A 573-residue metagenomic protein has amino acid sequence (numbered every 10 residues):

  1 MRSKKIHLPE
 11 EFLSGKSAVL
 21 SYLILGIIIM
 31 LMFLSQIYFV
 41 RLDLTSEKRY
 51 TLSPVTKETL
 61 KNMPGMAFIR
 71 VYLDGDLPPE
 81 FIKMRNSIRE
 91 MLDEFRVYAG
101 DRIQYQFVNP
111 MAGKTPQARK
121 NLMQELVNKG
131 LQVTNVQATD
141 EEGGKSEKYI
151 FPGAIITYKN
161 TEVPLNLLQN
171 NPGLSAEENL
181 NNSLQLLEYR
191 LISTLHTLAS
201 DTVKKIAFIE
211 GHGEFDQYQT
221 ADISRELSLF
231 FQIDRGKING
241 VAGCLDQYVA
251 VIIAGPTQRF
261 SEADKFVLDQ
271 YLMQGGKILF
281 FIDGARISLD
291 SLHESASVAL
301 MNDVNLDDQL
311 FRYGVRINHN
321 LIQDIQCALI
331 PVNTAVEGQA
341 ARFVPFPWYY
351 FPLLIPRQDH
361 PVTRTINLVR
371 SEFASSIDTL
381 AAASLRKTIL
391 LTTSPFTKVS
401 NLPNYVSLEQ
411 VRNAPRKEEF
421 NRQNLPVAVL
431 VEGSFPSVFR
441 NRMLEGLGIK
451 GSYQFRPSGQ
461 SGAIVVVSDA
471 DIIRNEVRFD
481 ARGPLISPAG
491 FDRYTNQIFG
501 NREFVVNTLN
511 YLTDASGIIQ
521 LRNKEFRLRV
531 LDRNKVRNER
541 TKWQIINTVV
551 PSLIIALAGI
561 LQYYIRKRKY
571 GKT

Functional and structural regions predicted by a protein language model:
R2-K4, V506, Y511-E539: Juxtamembrane amphipathic/hinge helix adjacent to a transmembrane helix
R2-S46, V530-T573: C-terminal signal-anchor/stop-transfer transmembrane helix together with its immediate cytosolic, Lys/Arg-enriched
L8-Q258, E262-K265, D269, D283 (+1 more regions): Juxtamembrane extramembrane loops of integral membrane proteins
G65, K204, H319, R440 (+4 more regions): Intrinsically disordered or highly flexible coil/loop and linker segments, enriched in small and charged/polar residues
T157, N166, A207, L391 (+3 more regions): Residues in well-ordered beta-strands of folded domains
L174-E177, N401, V477-R478, V530-D532: A short, polar/proline- and glycine-enriched secondary-structure boundary/capping micro-motif
Y189, A199-T202, D216-G517: Acidic, S/T/G-rich, low-cysteine, solvent-exposed domains in lumenal/extracellular/periplasmic regions of secretory
I206, Q323-A328, K567-Y570: Short linear, low-complexity motifs centered on an aromatic residue
